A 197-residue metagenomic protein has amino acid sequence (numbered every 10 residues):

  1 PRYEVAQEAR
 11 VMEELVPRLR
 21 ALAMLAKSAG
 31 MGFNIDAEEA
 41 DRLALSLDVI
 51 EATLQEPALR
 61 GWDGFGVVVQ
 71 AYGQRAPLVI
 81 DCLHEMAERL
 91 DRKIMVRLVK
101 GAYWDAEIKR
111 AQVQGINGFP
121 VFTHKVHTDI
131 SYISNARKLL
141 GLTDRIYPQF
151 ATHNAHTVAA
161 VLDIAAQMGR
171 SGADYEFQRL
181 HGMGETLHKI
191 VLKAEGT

Functional and structural regions predicted by a protein language model:
P1-T197: Positively charged, amphipathic and often flexible ligand-engagement surfaces
